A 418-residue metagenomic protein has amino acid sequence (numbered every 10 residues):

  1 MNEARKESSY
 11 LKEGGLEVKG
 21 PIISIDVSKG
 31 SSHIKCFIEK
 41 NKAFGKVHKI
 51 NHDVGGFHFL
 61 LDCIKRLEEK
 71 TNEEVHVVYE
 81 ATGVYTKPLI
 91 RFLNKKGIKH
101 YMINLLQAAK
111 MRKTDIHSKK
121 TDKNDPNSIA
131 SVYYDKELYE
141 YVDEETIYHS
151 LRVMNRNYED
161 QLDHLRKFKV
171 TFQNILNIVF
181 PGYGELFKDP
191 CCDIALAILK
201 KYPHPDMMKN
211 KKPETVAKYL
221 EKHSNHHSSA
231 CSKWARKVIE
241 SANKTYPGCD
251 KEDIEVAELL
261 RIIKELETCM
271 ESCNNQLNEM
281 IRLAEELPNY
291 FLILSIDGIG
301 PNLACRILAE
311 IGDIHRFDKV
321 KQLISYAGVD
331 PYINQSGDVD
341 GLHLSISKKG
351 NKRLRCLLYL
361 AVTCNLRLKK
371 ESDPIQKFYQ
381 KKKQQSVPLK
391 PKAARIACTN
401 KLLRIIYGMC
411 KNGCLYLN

Functional and structural regions predicted by a protein language model:
M1-N418: A detector of single, family-specific signature residues that are central to catalytic or substrate-handling motifs
